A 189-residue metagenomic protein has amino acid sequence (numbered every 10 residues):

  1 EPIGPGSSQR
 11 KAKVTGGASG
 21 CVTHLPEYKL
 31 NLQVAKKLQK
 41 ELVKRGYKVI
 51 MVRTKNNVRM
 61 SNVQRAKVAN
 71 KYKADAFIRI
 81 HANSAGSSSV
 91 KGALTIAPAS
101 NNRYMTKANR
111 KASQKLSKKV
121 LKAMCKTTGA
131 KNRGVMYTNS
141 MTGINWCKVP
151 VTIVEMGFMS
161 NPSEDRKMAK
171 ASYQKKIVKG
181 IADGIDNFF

Functional and structural regions predicted by a protein language model:
E1-A66, Y72, A99: Active-site histidine-acidic residue metal-binding/catalytic motifs, centered on HxH/HExxH-like signatures
G6-T23, A85-S113, S117: A short, glycine/acidic-enriched catalytic loop
L25-Q33, N56-V63, K107-K115, M168-K176: Soluble non-cytosolic domains of exported or imported proteins
K36-K48, N70-A74, A82, L121-A130 (+3 more regions): Sec-exported extracytoplasmic/periplasmic mature domains
Y47-N57, R79-H81, T128-T138: Surface-exposed patches in mature extracellular/periplasmic domains of secreted proteins
N62-D75, L94, M141-C147: Mature extracellular/periplasmic domains of secretome proteins
R79-S87, I96-A97, N132-F189: Active-site-adjacent mobile loop/cap segments within catalytic or ligand-binding domains
N109-M136: Active-site-adjacent substrate-binding region of metalloamidase/peptidase-like peptide-processing proteins
